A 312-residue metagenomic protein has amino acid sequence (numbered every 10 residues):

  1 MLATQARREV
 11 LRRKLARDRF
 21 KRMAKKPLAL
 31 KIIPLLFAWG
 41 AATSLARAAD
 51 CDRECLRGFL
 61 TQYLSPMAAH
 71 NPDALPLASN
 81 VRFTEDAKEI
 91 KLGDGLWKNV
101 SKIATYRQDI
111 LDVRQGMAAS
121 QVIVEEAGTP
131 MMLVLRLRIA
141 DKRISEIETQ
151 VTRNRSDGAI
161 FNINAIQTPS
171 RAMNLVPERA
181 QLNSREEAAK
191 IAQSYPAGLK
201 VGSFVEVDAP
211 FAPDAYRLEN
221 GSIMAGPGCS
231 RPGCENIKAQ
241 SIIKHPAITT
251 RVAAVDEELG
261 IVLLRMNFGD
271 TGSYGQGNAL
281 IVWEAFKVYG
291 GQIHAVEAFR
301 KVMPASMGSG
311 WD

Functional and structural regions predicted by a protein language model:
M1-Q5, A38, S44: Short intrinsically disordered, low-complexity coil segments enriched in acidic
M1-R22: N-terminal amphipathic/basic-hydrophobic helices that include classical n-h-c signal peptides and signal-anchor
A3-T4, K25-A29, Y289-G290: Short, basic/polar N-terminal leader/transit segment immediately after the initiator methionine
E9, R47-D312: C-terminal and inter-domain tail/linker signature
D18-I33: Bacterial N-terminal signal peptides that target proteins for export
K31-A41: Bacterial N-terminal signal peptides
